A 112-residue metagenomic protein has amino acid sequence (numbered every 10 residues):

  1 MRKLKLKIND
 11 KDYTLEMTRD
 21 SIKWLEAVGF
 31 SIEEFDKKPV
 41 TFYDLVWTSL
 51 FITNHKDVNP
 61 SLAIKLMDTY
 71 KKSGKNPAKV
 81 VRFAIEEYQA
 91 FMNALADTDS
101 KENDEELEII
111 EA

Functional and structural regions predicted by a protein language model:
M1-D12, I22-K23, A27-K37, K56-A112: Charged interaction scaffolds used for protein-protein
E16-M17: Short linear motifs in exposed loops
F42-T53, R82, E86: Short, hydrophobic/amphipathic alpha-helical patches that form generic packing surfaces within helical domains
